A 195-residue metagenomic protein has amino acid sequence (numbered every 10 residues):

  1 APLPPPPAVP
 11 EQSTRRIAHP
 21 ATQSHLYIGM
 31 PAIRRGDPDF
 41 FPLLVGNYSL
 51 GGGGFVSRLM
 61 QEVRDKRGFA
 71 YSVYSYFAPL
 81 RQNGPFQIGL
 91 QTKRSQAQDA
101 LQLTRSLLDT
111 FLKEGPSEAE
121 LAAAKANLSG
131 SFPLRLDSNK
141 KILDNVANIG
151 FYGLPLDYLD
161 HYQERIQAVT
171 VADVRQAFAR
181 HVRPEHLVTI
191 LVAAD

Functional and structural regions predicted by a protein language model:
A1, S106-G115: A common structural junction motif
A1-D37, G51-Q98, E120, N145 (+1 more regions): Non-catalytic beta-strand/loop surface segments
F41-L44, L59: PPIase-associated folding chaperone regions across multiple families
P79, R135-R165: Scaffold signal of the M16-like zinc-metallopeptidase fold and its non-catalytic homologs
P116, A122-K125: Small-residue-rich helix-loop
P184, A193-D195: Gram-negative outer-membrane assembly/targeting C-terminal domains
